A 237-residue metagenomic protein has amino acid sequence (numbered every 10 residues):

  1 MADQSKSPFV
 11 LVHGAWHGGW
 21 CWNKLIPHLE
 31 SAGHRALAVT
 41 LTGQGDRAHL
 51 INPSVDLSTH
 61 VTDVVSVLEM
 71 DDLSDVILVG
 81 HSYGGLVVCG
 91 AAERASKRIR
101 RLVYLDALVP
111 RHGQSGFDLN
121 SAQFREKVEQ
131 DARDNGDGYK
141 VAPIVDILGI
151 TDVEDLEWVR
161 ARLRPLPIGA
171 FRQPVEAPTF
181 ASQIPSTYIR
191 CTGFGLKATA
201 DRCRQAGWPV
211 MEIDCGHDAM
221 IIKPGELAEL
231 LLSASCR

Functional and structural regions predicted by a protein language model:
S5-A48: Conserved HGGG/HGGXW glycine-rich cap/lid loop of the alpha/beta-hydrolase fold
K24, G90-R94: Active-site signature of alpha/beta-hydrolase-fold catalytic machinery across serine- and Asp/Cys-nucleophile hydrolases
R35-L37, L41-I77, E93-R94, F117-S121: Active-site loop/oxyanion-hole signature of alpha/beta-hydrolase fold enzymes
V79-G80, G84, V88: Gly/Ala-rich beta-loop-alpha elbow adjacent to hydrolase catalytic centers
E93-I99, V103-K140, A170-F171, R204: Flexible "cap/lid" loop of the alpha/beta hydrolase fold
N135-Q183: Conserved alpha/beta-hydrolase catalytic His-Asp/Glu region
R164-G225, E229-L230: Conserved serine/cysteine hydrolase catalytic core
